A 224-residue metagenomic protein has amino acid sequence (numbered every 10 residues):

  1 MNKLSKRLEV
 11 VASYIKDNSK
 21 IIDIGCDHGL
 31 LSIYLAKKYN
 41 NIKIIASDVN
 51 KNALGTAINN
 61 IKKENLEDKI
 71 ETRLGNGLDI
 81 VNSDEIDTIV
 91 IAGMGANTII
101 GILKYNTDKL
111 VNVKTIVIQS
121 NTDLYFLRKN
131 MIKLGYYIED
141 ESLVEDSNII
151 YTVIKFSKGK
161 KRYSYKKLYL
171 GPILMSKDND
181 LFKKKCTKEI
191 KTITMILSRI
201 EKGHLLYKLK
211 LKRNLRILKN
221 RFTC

Functional and structural regions predicted by a protein language model:
N2-V10, D79, E85, N97-C224: Class I S-adenosyl-L-methionine
N18-D27: Conserved class I S-adenosyl-L-methionine
G29, I33: Glycine-rich SAM-binding Motif I of class I
A36-K37: Gly/Ala-rich phosphate-binding loop of Rossmann-like dinucleotide-binding domains, activating on the conserved
K43-D48: Conserved SAM-binding motif I beta-strand of class I
N50-N52: Conserved SAM/SAH-binding beta-strand->alpha-helix loop
G55-D84: S-adenosyl-L-methionine
E85-G93: Short SAM/SAH-binding signature in class I
